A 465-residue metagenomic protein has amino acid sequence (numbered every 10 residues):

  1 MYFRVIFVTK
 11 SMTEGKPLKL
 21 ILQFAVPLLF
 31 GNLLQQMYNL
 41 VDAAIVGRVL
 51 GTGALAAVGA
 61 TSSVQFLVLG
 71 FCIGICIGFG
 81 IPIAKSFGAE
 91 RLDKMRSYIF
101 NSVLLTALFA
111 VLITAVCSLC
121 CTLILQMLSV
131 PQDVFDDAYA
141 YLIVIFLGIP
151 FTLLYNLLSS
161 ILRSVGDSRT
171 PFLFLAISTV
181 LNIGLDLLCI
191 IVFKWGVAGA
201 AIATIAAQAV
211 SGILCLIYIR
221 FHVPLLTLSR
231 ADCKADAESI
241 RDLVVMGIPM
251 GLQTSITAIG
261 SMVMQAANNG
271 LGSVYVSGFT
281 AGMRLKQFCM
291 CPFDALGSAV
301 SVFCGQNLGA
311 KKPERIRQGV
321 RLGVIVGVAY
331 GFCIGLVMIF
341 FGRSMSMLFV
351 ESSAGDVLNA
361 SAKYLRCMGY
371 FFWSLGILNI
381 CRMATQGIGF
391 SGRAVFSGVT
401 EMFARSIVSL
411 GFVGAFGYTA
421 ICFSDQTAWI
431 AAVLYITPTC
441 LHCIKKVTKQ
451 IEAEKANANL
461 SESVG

Functional and structural regions predicted by a protein language model:
M1-A25, I83-G148, V192-I248, C304-Y370 (+1 more regions): Short alpha-helical transmembrane segments in multi-pass integral membrane proteins
E14, L18-M37, V41, V64 (+8 more regions): Residue-level signal for short hydrophobic patches within transmembrane helices of multi-pass membrane transporters
Q23-D42, V144, Y155, S178 (+4 more regions): Transmembrane helical elements of multi-pass membrane transporters/channels
M37-A56, L125-Q132, L188-W195, S255-R284 (+4 more regions): Helix-terminus/linker motif at the lipid-water interface of multi-pass membrane proteins
V46-F66, D133-D137, V197-A198, S239-M246 (+5 more regions): Interfacial/gating helices of multi-pass transporter permease domains
L55-A115, T152-P171, G278-G342, L375-S397: Small-residue-rich hydrophobic transmembrane alpha-helices
L67-G70, N182-D186, G212-L216, F288-C291 (+3 more regions): Hydrophobic transmembrane alpha-helices of multi-pass small-molecule transporters
C76, I145-R163, P171-T179, A200-C215 (+4 more regions): Short runs within selected transmembrane alpha-helices of multi-pass transporters and secretion channels
